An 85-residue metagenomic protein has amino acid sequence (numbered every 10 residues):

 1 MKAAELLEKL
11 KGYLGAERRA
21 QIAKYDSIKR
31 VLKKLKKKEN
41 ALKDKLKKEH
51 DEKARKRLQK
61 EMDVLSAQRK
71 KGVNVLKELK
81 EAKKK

Functional and structural regions predicted by a protein language model:
M1-A4, K29, K33-K37: Alpha-helix N-cap/helix-start motif at coil-to-helix transitions, marked by capping-box chemistry
M1-Q21: Short, charge-rich amphipathic alpha-helices with coiled-coil/heptad character
L6-K9, S27, E61: Charge-rich, solvent-exposed alpha-helical interaction surfaces
L14-Q21, L42-H50, L79, K83: Secondary-structure edge/capping motif, primarily at the C-terminal ends of alpha-helices and the immediately following
K29-R30, R55-V64: Short, charged, amphipathic alpha-helical segments
K33-K56: Short E/K-rich amphipathic alpha-helical oligomerization segments
L65-A82: Amphipathic alpha-helical coiled-coil segments
